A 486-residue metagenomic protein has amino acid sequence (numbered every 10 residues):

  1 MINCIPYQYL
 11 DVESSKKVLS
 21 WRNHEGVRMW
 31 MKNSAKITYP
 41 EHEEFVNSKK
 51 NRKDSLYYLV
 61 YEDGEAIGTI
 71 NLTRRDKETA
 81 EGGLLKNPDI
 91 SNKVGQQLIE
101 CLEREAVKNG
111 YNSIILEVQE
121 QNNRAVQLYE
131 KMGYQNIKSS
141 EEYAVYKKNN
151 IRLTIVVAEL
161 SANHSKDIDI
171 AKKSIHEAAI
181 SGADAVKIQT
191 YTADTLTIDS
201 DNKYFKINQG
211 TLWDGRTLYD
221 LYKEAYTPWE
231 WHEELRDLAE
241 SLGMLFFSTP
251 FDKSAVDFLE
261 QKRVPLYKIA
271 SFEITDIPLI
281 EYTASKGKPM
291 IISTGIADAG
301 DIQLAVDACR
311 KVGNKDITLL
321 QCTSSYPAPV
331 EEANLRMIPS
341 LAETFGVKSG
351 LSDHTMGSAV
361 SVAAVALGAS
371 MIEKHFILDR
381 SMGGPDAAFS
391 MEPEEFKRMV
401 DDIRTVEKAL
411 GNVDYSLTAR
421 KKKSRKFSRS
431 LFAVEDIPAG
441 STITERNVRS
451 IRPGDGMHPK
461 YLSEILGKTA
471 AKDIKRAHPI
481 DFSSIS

Functional and structural regions predicted by a protein language model:
M1-E13, N149-I151: Conserved N-terminal entry element of GNAT/NAT acetyltransferase domains
Y9, S34-P88, E105: Acetyl-CoA-dependent GNAT
S20-K36: Helix-loop element at the rim of GNAT/NAT acetyltransferase active sites that forms part of the acceptor-substrate
K86, I115-V126, E142-K147: Conserved beta-strand-loop-alpha-helix junction that forms the acyl-donor binding cleft
S91-E105, Q127-K131: Conserved acetyl-CoA-binding loop-helix of GNAT-fold acetyltransferases
E130-S140, I175, A183: Conserved acetyl-CoA-binding loop of GNAT-fold acetyltransferases
I151-S486: Catalytic cores and adjacent flexible loops of soluble metabolic enzymes that perform enolate/carbanion chemistry on
